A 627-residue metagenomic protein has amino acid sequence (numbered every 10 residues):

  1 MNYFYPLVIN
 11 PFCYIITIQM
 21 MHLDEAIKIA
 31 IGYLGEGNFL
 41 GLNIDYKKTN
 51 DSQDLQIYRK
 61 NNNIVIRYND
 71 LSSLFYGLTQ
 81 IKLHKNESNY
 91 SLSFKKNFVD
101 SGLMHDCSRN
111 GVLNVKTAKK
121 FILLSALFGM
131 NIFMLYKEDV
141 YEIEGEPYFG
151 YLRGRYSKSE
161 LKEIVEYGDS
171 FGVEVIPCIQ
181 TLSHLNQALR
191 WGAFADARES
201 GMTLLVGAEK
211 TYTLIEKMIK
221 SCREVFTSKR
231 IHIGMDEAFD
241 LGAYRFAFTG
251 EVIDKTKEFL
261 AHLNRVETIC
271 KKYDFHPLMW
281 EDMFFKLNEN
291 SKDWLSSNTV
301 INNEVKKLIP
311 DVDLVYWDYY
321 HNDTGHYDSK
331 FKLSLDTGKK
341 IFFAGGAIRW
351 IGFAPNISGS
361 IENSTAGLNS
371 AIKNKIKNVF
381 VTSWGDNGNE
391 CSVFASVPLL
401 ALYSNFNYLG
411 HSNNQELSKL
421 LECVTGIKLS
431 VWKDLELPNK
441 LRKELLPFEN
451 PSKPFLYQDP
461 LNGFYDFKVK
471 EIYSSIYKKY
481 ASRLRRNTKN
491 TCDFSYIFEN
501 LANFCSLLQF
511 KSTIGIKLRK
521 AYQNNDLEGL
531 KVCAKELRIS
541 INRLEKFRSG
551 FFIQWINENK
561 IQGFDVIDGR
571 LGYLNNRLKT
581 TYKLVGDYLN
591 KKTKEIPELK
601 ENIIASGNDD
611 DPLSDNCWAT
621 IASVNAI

Functional and structural regions predicted by a protein language model:
M20-H22, A26, K60-K271, L278 (+5 more regions): Feature activates predominantly on carbohydrate-active enzymes
M20-L42, K47-N50, L71, L123 (+6 more regions): Substrate-binding groove of N-acetylhexosamine-processing glycoside hydrolases
S52-R59: Catalytic zinc-binding patch centered on the HExxH motif and its immediate surroundings that defines zinc-dependent
